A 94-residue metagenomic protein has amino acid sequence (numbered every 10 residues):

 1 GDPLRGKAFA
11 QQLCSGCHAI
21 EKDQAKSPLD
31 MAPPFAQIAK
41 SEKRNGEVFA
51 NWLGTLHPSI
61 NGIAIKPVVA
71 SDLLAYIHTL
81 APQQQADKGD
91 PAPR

Functional and structural regions predicted by a protein language model:
G1-M31, T55-S59, L80-D87: Periplasmic/extracellular electron-transfer cofactor-ligation site, primarily the c-type cytochrome heme-c attachment
D30-L80: Extracytoplasmic electron-transfer domains, predominantly the class I c-type cytochrome c fold
D87, P91-R94: Short, solvent-exposed mixed-charge patches
